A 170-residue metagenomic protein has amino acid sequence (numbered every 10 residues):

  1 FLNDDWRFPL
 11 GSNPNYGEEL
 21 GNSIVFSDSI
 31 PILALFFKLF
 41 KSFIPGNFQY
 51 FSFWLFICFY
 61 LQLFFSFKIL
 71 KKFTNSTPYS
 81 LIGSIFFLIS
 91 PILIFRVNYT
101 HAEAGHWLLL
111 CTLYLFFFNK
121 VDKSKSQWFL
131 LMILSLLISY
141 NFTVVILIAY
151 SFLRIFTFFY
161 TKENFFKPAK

Functional and structural regions predicted by a protein language model:
F1-Y60, S90-P91, T100-A104: Membrane-interface coil-to-helix junctions
F8-P9, F48-F51, T77-S80, K123-K125: Short secondary-structure capping/junction motifs at helix and strand boundaries
N15, I30-A34, S76, S124 (+1 more regions): Coil-to-alpha-helix initiation sites in intrinsically disordered, low-complexity, charged segments
N22-S23, F118, K162: Intrinsically disordered, low-complexity regions
P45, Y160-T161: A generic secondary-structure boundary signal that marks alpha-helix termini
F56, Y60-I69, P78-K120, S124-F158: Membrane-embedded helix bundles of polyisoprenyl
E163-K170: Hydrophobic alpha-helical membrane-interfacial segments at the cytosolic entry of transmembrane helices
